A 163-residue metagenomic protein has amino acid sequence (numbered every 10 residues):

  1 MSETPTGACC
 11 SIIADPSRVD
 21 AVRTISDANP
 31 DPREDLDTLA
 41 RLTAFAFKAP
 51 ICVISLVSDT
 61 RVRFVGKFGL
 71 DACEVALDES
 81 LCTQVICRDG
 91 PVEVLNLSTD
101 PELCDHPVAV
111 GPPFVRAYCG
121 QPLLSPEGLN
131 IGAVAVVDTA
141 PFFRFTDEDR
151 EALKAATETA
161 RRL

Functional and structural regions predicted by a protein language model:
M1-E34: Signal-transmission linkers at sensory-effector interfaces
A21, I51, L56-V57, R61-K67 (+1 more regions): Regulatory sensory and allosteric helical modules in signal-transduction proteins and certain transcription factors
P32-F45, E79-C82: Short amphipathic alpha-helical segments
I51, G120, A133: Short hydrophobic/aromatic beta-strand element in the GNAT-like acyltransferase core that lines or flanks the acyl-donor
C87-P91, A152-L163: Signal-transmission/dimerization alpha-helices at domain junctions
R116-S125: A short, aliphatic-rich beta-strand micro-motif
E127-D138: Sensory beta-strand/linker motifs that couple input domains to effectors
D138-A155: Regulatory loop-to-helix N-cap segments in sensory/regulatory domains that couple ligand/signal detection
